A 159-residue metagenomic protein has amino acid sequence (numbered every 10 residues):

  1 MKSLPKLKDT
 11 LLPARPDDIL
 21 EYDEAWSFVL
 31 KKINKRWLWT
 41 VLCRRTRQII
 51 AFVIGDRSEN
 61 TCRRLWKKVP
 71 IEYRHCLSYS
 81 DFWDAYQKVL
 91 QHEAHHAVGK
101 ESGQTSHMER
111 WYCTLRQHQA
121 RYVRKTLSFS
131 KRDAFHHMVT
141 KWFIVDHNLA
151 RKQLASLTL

Functional and structural regions predicted by a protein language model:
M1-L159: Residue-level recognition of single "structural anchor" positions that define or cap local secondary structure
